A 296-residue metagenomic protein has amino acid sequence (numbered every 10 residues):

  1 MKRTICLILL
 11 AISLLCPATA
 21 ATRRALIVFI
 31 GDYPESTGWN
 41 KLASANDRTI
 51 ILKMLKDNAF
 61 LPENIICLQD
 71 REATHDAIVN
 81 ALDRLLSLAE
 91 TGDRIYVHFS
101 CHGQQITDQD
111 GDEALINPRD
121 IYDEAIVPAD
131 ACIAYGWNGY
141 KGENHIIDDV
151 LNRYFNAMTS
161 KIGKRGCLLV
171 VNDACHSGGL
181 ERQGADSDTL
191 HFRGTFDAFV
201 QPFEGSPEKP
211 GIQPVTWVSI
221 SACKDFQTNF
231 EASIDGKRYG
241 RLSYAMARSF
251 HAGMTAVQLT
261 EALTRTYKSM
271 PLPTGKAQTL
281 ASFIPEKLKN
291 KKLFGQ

Functional and structural regions predicted by a protein language model:
M1-T4: Positively charged n-region of N-terminal signal peptides that target proteins for export
C6-L14: Bacterial N-terminal signal peptides
C16-Q296: Cysteine endopeptidase catalytic domains of the caspase/legumain-like
